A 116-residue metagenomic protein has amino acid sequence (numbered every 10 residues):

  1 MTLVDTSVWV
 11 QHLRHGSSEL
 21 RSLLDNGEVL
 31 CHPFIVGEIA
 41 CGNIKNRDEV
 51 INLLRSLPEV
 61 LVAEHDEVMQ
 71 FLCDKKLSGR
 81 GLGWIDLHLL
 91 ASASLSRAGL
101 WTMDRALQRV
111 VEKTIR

Functional and structural regions predicted by a protein language model:
M1-C31, A40-N52: Short, well-structured N-terminal submotif of metal-dependent ribonuclease cores
W9, V36-I39, L107-Q108: A generic structural signal for short hydrophobic patches within well-formed alpha-helices
H12, S18, E59-K113: Active-site neighborhoods of divalent-metal-dependent phosphate/nucleic-acid chemistry enzymes
N26-G27, L53-L57, L95-S96: Structured helix-beta-strand junction loops
H32, V36, R47-V50, H65-M69 (+1 more regions): A general structural signal for well-ordered alpha-helical segments in protein cores
F34-V36, S56-P58, A106: Short, acidic/turn-prone active-site loops that include or flank metal/cofactor- and phosphate-binding residues
I35, A40, G79-G81: Short glycine/serine/threonine-biased micro-segments
